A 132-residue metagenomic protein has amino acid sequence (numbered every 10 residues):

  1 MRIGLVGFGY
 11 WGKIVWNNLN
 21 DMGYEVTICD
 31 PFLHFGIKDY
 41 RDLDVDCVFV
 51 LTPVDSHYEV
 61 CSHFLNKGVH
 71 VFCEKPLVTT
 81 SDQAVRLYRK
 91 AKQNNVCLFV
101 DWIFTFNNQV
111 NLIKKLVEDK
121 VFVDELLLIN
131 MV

Functional and structural regions predicted by a protein language model:
M1-F35: N-terminal Rossmann-like dinucleotide-binding module
F8-W11, F32-L33, P53-S56, L77-V78 (+1 more regions): Short beta->alpha connector loops
E25, V45-V48, V123-L126: Local beta-strand N-terminus motif with an aromatic residue
F35-K90: Beta-loop-alpha module in the N-terminal Rossmann-like domain of NAD(P)-dependent dehydrogenases, especially those
T79-V132: A contiguous active-site-proximal alpha/beta segment in oxidoreductase catalytic domains
